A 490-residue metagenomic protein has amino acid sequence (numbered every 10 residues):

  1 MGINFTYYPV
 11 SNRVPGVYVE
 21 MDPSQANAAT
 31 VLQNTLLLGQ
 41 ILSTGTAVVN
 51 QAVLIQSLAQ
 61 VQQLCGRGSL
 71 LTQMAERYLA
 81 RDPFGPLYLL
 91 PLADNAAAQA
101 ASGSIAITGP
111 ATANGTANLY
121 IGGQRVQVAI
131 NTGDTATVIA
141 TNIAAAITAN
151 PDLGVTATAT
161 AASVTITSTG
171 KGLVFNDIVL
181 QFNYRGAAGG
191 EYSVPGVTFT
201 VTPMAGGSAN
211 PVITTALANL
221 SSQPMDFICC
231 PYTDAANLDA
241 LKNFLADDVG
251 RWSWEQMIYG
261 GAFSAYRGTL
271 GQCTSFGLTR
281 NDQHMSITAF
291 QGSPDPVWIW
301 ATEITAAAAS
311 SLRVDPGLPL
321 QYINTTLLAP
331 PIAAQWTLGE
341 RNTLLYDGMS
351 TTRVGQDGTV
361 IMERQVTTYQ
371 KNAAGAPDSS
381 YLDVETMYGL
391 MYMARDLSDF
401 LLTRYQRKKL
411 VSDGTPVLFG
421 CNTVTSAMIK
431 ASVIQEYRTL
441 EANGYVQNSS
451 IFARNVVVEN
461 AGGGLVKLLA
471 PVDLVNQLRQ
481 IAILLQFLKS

Functional and structural regions predicted by a protein language model:
M1-P86, P319-W336, E340-S490: Structured, hydrophobic secondary-structure cores that serve as assembly/anchoring elements
M1-T112, T116-R125, I130, A159 (+5 more regions): Structural signature of extracellular appendage/secretion-system components
T46-A59, F175-R185, D234-E255, I483-S490: Surface-exposed flexible segments
S57-C65, P110-Q181, I228, A246-D248: Extended, beta-strand-rich, solvent-exposed assembly scaffolds of outer structural proteins
C65-R81, L90-A93, Q181, Y192-L327: A glycine-rich, acidic short-motif signal
A97-L119, Y192-F227, G260, G268-N281 (+1 more regions): Acidic, glycine-rich low-complexity/disordered segments
D152, T158-T165, K171, V179-G206 (+1 more regions): Alpha-helical scaffold segments that mediate packing/assembly in large oligomeric complexes
